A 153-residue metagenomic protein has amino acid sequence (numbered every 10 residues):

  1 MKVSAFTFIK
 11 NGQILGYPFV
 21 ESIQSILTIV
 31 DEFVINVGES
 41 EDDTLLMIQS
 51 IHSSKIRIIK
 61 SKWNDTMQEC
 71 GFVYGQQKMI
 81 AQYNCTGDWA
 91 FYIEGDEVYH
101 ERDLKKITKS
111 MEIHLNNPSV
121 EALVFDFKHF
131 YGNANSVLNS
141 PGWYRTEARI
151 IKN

Functional and structural regions predicted by a protein language model:
V3-F6, K10, G16-E21, E41-Y92: Active-site-proximal specificity loops/subdomain of glycosyltransferases
E21-F33, S40: Short, acidic, metal-binding catalytic loop of nucleotide-sugar glycosyltransferases
T28, I51-S53, N117, R145: Short, well-ordered coil/turn elements that cap or connect secondary structure elements
G71-G75, M79-Q82, V98-N153: Catalytic-site signature of metal-activated, phosphate-bearing donor transferases, centered on the GT-A/GT-A-like
W89, D96-Y99: Acidic metal-phosphate-binding loop of nucleotide-sugar-dependent transferases
